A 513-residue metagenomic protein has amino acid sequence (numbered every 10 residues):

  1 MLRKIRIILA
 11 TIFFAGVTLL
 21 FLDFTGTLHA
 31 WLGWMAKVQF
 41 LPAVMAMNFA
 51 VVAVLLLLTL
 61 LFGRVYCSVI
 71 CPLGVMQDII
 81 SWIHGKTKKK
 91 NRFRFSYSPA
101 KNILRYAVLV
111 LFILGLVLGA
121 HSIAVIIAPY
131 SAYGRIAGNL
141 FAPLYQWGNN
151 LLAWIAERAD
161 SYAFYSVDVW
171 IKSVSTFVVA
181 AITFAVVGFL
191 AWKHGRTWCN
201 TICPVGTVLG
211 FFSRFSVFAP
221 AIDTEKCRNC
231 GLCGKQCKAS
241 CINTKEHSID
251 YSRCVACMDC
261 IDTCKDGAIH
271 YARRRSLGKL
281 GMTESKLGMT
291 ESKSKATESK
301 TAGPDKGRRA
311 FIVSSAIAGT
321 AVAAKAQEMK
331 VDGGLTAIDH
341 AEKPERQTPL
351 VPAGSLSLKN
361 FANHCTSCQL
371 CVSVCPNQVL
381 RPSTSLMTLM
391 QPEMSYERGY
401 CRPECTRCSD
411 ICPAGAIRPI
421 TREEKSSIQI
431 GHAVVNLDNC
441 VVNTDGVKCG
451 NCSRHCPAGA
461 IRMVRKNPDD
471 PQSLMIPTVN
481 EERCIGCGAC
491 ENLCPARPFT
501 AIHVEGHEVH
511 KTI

Functional and structural regions predicted by a protein language model:
M1-H247, S252-R253, D259-I513: Non-ligating segments of multi-cofactor redox enzymes
